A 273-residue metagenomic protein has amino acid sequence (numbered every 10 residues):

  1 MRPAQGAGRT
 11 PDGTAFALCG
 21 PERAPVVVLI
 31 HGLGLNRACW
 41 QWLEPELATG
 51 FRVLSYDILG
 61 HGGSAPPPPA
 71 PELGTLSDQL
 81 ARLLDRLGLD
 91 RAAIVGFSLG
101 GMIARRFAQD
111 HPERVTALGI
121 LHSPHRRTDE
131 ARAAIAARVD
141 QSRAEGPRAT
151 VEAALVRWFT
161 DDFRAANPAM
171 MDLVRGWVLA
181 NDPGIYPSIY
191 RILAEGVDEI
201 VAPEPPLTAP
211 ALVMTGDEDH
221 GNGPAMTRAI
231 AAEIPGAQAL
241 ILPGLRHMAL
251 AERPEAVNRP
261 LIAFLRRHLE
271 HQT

Functional and structural regions predicted by a protein language model:
M1-V28, A48-R52, L89-D90, D198 (+1 more regions): Alpha/beta-hydrolase fold catalytic core
D12-P66, L83: Conserved HGGG/HGGXW glycine-rich cap/lid loop of the alpha/beta-hydrolase fold
T75-A92: Conserved acidic catalytic loop of the alpha/beta-hydrolase fold
R105-D110, V115-V151: Flexible "cap/lid" loop of the alpha/beta hydrolase fold
D129-A133, E145-P205: Conserved alpha/beta-hydrolase catalytic His-Asp/Glu region
L207, V213-T215: Short beta-strand/loop motif that positions the catalytic acidic residue of the alpha/beta-hydrolase fold
D217-N222: Acidic catalytic loop of the alpha/beta-hydrolase fold
A237-T273: Catalytic active-site module of serine/aspartate enzymes centered on a nucleophile-bearing elbow/loop
